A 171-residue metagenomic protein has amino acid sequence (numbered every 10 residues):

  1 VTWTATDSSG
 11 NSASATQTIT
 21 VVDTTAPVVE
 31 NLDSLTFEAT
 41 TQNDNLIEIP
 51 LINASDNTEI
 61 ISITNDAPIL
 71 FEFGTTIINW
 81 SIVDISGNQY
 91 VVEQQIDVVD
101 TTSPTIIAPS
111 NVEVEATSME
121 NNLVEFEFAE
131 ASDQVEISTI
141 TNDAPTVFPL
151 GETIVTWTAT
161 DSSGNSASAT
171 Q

Functional and structural regions predicted by a protein language model:
V1-Q171: Proline-threonine-serine-rich low-complexity tracts
